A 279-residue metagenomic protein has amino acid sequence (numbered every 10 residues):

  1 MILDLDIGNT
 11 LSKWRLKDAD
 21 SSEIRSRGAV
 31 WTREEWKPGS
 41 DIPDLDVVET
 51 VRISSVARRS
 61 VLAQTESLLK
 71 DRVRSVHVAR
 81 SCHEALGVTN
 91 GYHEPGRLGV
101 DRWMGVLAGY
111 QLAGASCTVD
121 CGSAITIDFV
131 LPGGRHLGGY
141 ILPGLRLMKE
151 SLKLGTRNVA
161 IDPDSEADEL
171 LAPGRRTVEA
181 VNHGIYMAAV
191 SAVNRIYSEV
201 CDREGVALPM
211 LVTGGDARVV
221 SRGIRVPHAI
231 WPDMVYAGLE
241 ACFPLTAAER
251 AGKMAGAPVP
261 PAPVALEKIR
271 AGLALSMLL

Functional and structural regions predicted by a protein language model:
M1-A85, R270: N-terminal glycine/serine-rich phosphate-binding loop of ATP-dependent small-molecule kinases, especially carbohydrate
M1-S22, A115-H136, L152: Gly/Thr-rich phosphate-binding beta-strand-loop-beta motif of the actin/hexokinase/Hsp70
L11, S54-L62, H183, V206-I224: Glycine-rich phosphate-binding loops at beta-strand->alpha-helix junctions
R27-G28, E169-P209, P227-H228: Adenine-nucleotide phosphate-binding core of ATP-dependent small-molecule kinases
R74-L86, A167, R225-E240: Conserved phosphate-binding/catalytic loops in two-lobed NTP-binding clefts
E84-S116, G238-A247: Conserved phosphate-binding catalytic cores of ATP/NTP-utilizing and phosphoryl-transfer enzymes
L107-A113, L137-N182, C242: Glycine-rich phosphate-binding loop plus the immediately following alpha-helix
R157, Y186, H228-K253, A265-L279: Glycine-rich phosphate-binding/hydrolytic loop that grips phosphoryl groups
